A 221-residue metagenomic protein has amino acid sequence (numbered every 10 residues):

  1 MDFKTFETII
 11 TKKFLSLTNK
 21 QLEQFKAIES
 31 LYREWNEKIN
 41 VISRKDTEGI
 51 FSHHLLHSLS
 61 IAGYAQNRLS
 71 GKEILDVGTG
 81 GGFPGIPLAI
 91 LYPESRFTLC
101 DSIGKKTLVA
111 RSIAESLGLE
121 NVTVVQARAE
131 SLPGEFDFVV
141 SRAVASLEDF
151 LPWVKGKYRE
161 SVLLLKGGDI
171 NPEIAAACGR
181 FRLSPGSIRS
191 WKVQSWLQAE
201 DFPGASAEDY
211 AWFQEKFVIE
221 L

Functional and structural regions predicted by a protein language model:
M1-G71, L75, K105-L108, S112-V122: Class I SAM-dependent transferase core
F3, F25, E29, L55-S58 (+4 more regions): A general structural signal for well-ordered alpha-helical segments in protein cores
I9, L22, L91, A176-R180: Alpha-helical structural signal in soluble globular domains
Y32, L88, K166: Residue-level signal for inorganic ion chemistry
D76-G80: Conserved S-adenosyl-L-methionine
G81-E94: Conserved SAM-binding loop of SAM-dependent methyltransferases across substrates and taxa, primarily the Class I
E94-L221: S-adenosylmethionine
